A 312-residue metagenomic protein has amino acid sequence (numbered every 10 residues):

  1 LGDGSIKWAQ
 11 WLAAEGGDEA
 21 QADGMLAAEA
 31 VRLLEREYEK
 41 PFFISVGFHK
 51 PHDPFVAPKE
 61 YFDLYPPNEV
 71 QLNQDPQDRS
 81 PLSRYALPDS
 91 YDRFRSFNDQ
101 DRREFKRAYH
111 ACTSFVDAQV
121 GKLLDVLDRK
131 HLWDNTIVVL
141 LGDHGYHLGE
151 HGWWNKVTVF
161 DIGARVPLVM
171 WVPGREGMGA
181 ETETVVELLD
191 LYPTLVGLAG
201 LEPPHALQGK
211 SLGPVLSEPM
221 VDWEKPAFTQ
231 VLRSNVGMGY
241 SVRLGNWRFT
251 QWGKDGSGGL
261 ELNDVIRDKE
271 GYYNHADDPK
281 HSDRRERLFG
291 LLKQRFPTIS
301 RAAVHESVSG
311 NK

Functional and structural regions predicted by a protein language model:
L1-A28, R32-V185, L198-L201, H205-A206 (+3 more regions): Active-site-proximal cap/lid insertion segments
L12-A14, N235, G271-N274: Short, local alpha-helical segments
A28, Y273, E286: Alpha-helical elements of the RecA-like P-loop NTPase motor core of helicases
H144-E150, K156, L189-Y192, G197-V265 (+4 more regions): C-terminal cap/loop subdomain of S1 sulfatases and analogous C-terminal strand-loop tails that border
G174-G177, D268-Y272: A short, flexible beta-alpha/helix-coil linker loop
